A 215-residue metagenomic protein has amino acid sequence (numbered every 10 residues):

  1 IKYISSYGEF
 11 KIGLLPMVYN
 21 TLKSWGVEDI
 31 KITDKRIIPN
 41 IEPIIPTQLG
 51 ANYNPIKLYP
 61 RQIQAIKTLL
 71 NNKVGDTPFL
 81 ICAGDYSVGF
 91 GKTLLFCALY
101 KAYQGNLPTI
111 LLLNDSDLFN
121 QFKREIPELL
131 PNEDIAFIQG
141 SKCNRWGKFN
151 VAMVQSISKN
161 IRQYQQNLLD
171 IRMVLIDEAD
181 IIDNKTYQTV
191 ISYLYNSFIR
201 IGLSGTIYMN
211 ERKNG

Functional and structural regions predicted by a protein language model:
I1-W25: Accessory, non-ATPase domains that flank or precede helicase/AAA+ motor cores in DNA-metabolism machines
K2-S5, T21, I30-A83: Conserved pre-motif I regulatory segment
K73-K101: Walker A/P-loop
Q104-G105, T109, S116-K142: Conserved helix-turn-beta segment of the N-terminal RecA-like "Helicase ATP-binding" lobe in SF1/SF2 helicases
L107-P108, W146-V151, D170-M173, N196-G202: Loop/turn-to-beta-strand initiation segments
P127-Q166: Inter-Walker segment of RecA-like/P-loop motor cores
N150-V190: Conserved RecA-like ASCE ATPase "motif II neighborhood" in helicase/translocase motors
M173, E178-G215: Post-DEXD/H (motif II) to motif III coupling segment of the RecA-like Helicase ATP-binding lobe
